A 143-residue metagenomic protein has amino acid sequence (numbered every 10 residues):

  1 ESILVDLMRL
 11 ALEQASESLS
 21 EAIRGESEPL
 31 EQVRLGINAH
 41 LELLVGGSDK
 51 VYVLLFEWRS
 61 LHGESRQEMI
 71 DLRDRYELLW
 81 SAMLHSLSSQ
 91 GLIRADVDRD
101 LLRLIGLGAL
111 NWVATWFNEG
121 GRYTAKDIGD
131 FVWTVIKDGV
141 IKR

Functional and structural regions predicted by a protein language model:
S2, L10, Q14, D49 (+3 more regions): Short alpha-helical
S2-R24, E31-E42, V53, D71 (+3 more regions): Alpha-helical structural segments
E21-E26, H62-S65, D74-L102, F117-G120 (+1 more regions): Hydrophobic alpha-helical bundle segments that form small-molecule/ligand-binding pockets
V33-G36, E57, L61, D98-L102 (+2 more regions): Short, conserved alpha-helical segments within structured domains
A39-E42, G46, L78-Q90, L107-A109 (+2 more regions): C-terminal peripheral helix-coil segments that are non-catalytic and often amphipathic
V45-E64, T115: Amphipathic alpha-helical segments used for helix-helix packing
E68: Active-site Tyr-X3-Lys motif and surrounding loop/helix of classical short-chain dehydrogenase/reductase
